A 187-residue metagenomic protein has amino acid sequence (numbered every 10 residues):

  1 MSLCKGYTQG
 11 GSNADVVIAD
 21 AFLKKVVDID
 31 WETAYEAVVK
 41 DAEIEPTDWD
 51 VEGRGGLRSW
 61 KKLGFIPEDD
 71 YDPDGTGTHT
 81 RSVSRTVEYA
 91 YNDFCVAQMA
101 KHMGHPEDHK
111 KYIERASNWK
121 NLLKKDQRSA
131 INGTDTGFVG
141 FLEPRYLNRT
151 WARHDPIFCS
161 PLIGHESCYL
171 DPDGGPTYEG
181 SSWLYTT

Functional and structural regions predicted by a protein language model:
M1-A100, I113: Aromatic-rich carbohydrate-recognition surfaces in CAZymes
A97, K101-T187: Catalytic cores of carbohydrate-active enzymes
